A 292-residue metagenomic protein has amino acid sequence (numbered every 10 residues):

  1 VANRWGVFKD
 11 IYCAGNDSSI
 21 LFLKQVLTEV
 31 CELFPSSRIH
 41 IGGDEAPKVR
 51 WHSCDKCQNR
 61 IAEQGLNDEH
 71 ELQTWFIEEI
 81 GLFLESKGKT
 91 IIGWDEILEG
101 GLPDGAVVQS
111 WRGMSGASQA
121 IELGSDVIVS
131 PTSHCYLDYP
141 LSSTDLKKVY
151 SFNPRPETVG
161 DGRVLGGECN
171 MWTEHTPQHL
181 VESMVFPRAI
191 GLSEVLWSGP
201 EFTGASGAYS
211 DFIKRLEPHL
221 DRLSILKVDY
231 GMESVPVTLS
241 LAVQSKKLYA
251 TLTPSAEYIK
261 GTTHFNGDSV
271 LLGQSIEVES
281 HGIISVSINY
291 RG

Functional and structural regions predicted by a protein language model:
V1-L21, V49-H70, T74: Aromatic- and acidic-residue-enriched carbohydrate-binding clefts of CAZyme catalytic domains
I11-G42: An active-site-proximal structural segment forming one wall of the substrate-binding cleft that immediately precedes
L23-C31, I77-G81, M114-A117: Generic structural signal for well-ordered alpha-helices, preferentially at hydrophobic/aromatic core positions
V30-S37, L82-T90, T158: Secondary-structure transition/capping motifs at alpha-helix termini and the adjoining loop/turn into the next element
G42-P47, D95-I97: Short, solvent-exposed turn/loop segments enriched in Gly/Ser/Thr/Pro and often Arg
D68, L72, I80-F83, I91-I92 (+1 more regions): Catalytic domains of cell-wall/extracellular-matrix polysaccharide-remodeling enzymes, centered on de-N-acetylation
T90-A106, W111-Q244: Flexible, acidic glycine-rich loops studded with aromatic residues
K214-G292: Short, compositionally stereotyped local motifs that mark structural "simplifiers"
